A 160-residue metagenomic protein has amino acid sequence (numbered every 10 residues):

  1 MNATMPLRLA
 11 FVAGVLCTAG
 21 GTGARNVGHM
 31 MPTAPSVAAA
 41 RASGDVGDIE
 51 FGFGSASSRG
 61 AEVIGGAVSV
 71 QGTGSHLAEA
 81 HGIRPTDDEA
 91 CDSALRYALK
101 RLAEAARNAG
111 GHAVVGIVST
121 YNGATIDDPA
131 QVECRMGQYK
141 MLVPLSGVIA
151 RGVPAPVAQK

Functional and structural regions predicted by a protein language model:
M1-A10: Bacterial N-terminal signal peptides that target proteins for export
A10-T18: Bacterial N-terminal signal peptides
T18-P35: Bacterial Sec signal peptide processing site at the extreme N-terminus
S36-I83: Compositionally biased P/S/T/G-rich terminal and signal peptide-adjacent segments that lie outside catalytic cores
R41-V46, A105, A109-G110, V153-K160: C-terminal/domain-edge helix-coil "capping" segments
G47, I64-G66, G110-A113, Y139-S146: Envelope-exposed proteins and targeting segments
S69-D128: Short, well-ordered alpha-helical segments
G116-Q159: Surface-exposed short loop/turn segments
